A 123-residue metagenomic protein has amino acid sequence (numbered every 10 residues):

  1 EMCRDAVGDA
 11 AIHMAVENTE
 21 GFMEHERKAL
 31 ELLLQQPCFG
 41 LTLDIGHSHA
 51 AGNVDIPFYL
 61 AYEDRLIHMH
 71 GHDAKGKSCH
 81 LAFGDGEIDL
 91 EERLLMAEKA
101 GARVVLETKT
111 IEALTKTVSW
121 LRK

Functional and structural regions predicted by a protein language model:
E1, G21, H25, F58 (+2 more regions): Alpha-helix N-cap and loop-to-helix initiation/capping positions
E1-G40: Active-site acidic/histidine proton-transfer and metal-coordination neighborhood in alpha/beta enzyme cores
R4, R27-E31, I56-L60, E91-L95 (+1 more regions): Short amphipathic alpha-helical segments and helix-helix/interface helices
A10-A11, A100, K123: Structural alpha-beta junctions
E17-G21, D44-S48, H72-G76, E107-I111: Active-site beta-loop-alpha junctions enriched in small/polar residues
P37-F39, K109-A113: Short, structured secondary-structure boundary patches
C38, H47-R103: Gly/Pro-rich active-site loop or hairpin
L114-K123: C-terminal helical cap(s) of enzyme catalytic domains, especially alpha/beta-barrels
